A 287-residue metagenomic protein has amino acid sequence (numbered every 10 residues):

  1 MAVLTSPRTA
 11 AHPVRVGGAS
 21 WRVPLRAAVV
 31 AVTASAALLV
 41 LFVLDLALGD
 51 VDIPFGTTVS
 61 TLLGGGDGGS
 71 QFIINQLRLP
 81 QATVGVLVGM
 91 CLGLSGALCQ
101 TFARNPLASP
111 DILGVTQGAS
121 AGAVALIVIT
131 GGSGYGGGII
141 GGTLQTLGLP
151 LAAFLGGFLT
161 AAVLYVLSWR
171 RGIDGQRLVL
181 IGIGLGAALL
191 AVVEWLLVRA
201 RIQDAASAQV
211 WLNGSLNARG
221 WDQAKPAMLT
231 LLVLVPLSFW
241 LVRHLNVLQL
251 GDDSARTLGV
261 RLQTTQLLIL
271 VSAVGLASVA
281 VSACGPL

Functional and structural regions predicted by a protein language model:
A2-L287: Alpha-helical transmembrane segments in inner-membrane proteins
